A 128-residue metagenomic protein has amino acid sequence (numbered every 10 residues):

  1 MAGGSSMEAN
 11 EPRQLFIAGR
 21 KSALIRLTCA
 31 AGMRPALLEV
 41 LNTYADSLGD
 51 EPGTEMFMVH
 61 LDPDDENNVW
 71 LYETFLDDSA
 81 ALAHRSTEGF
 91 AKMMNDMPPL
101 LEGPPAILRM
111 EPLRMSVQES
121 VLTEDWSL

Functional and structural regions predicted by a protein language model:
A2-K21, V59-N67, N95-L128: Glycine-rich beta-strand-turn "strand-cap" elements at beta-sheet edges
A2-S6, F16, T43-E55, T74-R109: An amphipathic, aromatic/His-enriched active-site/gating alpha helix that lines ligand/cofactor pockets
R20-T28, M58-R85, S127: Short, well-ordered beta-strand segments in beta-rich or mixed alpha/beta enzyme and ligand-binding folds
S22, R34, F90-M93: A general structural signal for well-ordered alpha-helical segments in protein cores
T28-L38: Short, surface-exposed ligand-recognition loops at beta-strand->loop->(often short) alpha-helix junctions that present
M33-P35, S79, M115: Residue-level signal for secondary-structure boundary sites
